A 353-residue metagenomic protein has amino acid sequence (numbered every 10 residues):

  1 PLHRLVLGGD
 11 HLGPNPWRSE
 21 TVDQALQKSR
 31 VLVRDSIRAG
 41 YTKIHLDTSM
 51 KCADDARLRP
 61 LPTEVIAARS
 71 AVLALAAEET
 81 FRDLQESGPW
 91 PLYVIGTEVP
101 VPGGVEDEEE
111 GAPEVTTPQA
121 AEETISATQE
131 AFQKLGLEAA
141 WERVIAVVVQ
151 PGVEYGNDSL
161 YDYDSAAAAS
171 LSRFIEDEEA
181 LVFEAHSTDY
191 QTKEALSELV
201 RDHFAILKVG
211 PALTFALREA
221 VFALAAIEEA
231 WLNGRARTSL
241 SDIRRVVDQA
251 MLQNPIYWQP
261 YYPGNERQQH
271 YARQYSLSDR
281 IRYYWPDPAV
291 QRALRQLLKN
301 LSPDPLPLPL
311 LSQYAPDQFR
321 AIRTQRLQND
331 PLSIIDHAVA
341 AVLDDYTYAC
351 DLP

Functional and structural regions predicted by a protein language model:
P1-G9, L61-G88, S165-E179: Alpha-helix-loop-beta-strand connector modules within alpha/beta enzyme cores
L2-E20, V94-P113, G152-E154, S165-A166 (+2 more regions): N-terminal small/glycine-rich loop or linker at the start of catalytic domains across soluble metabolic enzymes
L2-G8, K43-H45, E86-G96, W141-V148 (+2 more regions): Structural preference for beta-strand elements that scaffold enzyme active sites
D10, D47, L199: Conserved, mostly hydrophobic/aromatic
R18-D35, A67-A68: Glycine-rich anion/phosphate-binding loops
L46-L61, G156-N157, A315, F319-R326: Glycine-rich, proline-tolerant flexible connector loops at the mouths of alpha/beta enzymes
I66, L92-A131, E138-W141, I145-Q150 (+2 more regions): Active-site loop/helix belt of alpha/beta enzymes
S172-P353: Flexible, acidic glycine-rich loops studded with aromatic residues
